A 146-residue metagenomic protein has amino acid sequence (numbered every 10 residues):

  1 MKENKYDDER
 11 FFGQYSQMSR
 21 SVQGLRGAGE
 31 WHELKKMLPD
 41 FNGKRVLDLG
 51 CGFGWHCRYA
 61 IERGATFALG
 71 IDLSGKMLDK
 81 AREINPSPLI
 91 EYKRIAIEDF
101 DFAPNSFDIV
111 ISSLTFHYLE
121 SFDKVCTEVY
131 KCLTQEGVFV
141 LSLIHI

Functional and structural regions predicted by a protein language model:
M1-F41, W55-Y59: Conserved class I S-adenosyl-L-methionine
K35, R58-I61, R82, C126-Y130: A structural alpha-helix within SAM-dependent methyltransferase catalytic domains
D40-F41, P104, C126: A short, aliphatic-rich alpha-helical micro-motif
L47-L49, F53-D99: Class I SAM-dependent methyltransferase SAM/SAH-binding core
E98-V110: A short acidic, Gly/Pro-enriched loop at the edge of an enzyme's catalytic core that lines a small-molecule cofactor
I109-F122: A short SAM/SAH-binding and catalytic strip from SAM-dependent methyltransferases
D123-V138: A short glycine-rich, Lys/Arg-flanked "PGG" loop and its adjoining helix->strand segment in the class I
I144-I146: Conserved small/polar residues in nucleotide/adenosyl-binding loops
